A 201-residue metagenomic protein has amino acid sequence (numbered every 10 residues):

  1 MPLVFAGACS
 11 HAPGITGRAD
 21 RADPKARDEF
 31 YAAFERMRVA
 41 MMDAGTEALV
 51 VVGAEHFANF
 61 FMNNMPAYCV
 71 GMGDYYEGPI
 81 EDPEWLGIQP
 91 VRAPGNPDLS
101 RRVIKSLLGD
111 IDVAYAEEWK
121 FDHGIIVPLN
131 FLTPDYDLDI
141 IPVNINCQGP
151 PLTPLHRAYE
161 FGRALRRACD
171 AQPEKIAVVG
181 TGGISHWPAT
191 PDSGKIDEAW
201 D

Functional and structural regions predicted by a protein language model:
M1-S106, I111-V113: A short aromatic-anchored loop/beta-hairpin motif
P2-S10, T133-V143: Short coil-to-beta-strand
S10-G14, N146-Q148, I184: Short connector loops/turns at beta-strand edges and beta->alpha or beta->beta junctions
A32, G95, D122-L129, P142 (+1 more regions): Active-site glycine-rich loop that binds ribose-phosphate moieties when present
R36-T46, L129-L132, R163-P173: Short amphipathic alpha-helices and their capping/turn segments at secondary-structure boundaries
E47-G53, V143, E174-G182: Beta-strand elements within well-structured catalytic alpha/beta cores of enzymes that handle phosphate/sulfate esters
G109-D139: Conserved ATP-utilizing enzyme core subdomain
T153-W200: Active-site beta-strand/loop microenvironment that shapes enzyme catalytic pockets
